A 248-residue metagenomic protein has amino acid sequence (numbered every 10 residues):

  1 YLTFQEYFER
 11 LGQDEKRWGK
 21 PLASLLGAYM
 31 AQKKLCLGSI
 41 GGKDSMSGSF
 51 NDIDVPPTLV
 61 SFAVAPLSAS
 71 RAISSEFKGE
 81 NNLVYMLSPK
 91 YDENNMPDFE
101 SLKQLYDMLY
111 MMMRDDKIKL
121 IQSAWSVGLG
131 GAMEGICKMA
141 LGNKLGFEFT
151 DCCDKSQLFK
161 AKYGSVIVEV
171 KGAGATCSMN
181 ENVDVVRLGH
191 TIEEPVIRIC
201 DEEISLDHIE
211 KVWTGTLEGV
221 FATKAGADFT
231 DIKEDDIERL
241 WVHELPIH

Functional and structural regions predicted by a protein language model:
Y1-G48: A glycine-rich phosphate/pyrophosphate-binding beta-strand-loop-alpha-helix module
P21-L22, G38-K162, A173-H248: Intein/HINT protein-splicing elements and their conserved insertion hotspots or analogous self-processing inserts
I167-K171: Short hydrophobic/aromatic beta-strand micro-patches that form the beta-sheet surface supporting nucleotide- or nucleic
